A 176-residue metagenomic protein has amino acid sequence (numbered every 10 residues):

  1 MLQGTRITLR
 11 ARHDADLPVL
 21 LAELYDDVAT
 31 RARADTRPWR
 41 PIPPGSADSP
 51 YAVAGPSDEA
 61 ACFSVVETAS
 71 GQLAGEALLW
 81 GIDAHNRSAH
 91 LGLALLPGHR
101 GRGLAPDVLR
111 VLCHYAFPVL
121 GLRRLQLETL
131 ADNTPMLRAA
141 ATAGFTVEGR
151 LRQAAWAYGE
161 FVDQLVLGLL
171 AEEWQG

Functional and structural regions predicted by a protein language model:
M1-V28, C62, V66-G176: Acyl-donor (CoA/ACP) binding surface of acyl/acetyltransferases
V28-Y51: Conserved GNAT-fold acetyl-CoA-binding loop/helix
Y51-S64: A short helix-loop-beta-strand connector motif used in the catalytic cores of GNAT acetyltransferases and, in some
